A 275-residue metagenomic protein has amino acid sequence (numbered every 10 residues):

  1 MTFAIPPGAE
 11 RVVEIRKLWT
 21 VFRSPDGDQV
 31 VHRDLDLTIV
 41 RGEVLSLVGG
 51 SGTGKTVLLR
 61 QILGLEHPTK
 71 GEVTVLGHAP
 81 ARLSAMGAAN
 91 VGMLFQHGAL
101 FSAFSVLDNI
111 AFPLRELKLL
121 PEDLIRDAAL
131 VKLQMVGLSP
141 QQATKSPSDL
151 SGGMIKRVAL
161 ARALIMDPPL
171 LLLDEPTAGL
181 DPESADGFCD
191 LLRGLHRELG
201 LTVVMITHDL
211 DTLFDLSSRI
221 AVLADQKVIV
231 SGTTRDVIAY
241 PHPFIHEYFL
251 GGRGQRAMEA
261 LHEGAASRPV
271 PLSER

Functional and structural regions predicted by a protein language model:
L63: Helix-to-loop junction immediately C-terminal to a conserved catalytic motif
G71-A79: Conserved ABC transporter NBD signature motif
A79-G92, E116, D123, V237-Y240: ABC ATPase NBD coupling module
L124-Q141: Conserved ABC ATPase "signature" region
S146-L150, M154: Conserved ABC ATPase signature
D167: Conserved catalytic motifs of ABC-family nucleotide-binding domains
